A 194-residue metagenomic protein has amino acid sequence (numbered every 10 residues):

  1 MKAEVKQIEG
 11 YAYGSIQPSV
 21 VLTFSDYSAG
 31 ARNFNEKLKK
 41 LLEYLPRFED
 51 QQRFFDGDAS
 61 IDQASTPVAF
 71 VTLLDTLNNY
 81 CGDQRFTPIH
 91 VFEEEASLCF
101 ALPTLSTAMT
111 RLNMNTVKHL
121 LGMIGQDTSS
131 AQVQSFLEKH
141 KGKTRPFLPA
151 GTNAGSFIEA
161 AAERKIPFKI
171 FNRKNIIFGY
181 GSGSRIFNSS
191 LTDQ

Functional and structural regions predicted by a protein language model:
M1-D83: Short Lys/Arg-enriched alpha/beta "domain-start" segment
E9-Q17, D83-C99, K169-K174: Short, ordered beta-strand-loop transition motifs
D50-V71, D75, N79-Q126: Conserved N-terminal ligand/cofactor-binding loop architecture of enzyme catalytic domains
F100-Q194: Conserved N-proximal alpha/beta basic substrate-recognition cap immediately N-terminal to, or forming the N-lobe
